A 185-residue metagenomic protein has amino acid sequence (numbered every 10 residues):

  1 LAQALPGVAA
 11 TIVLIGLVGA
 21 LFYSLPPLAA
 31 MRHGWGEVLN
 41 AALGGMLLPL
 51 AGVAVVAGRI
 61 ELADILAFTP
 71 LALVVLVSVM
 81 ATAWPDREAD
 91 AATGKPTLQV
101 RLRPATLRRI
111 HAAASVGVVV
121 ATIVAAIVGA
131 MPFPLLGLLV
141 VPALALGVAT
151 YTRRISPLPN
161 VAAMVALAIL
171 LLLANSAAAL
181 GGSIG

Functional and structural regions predicted by a protein language model:
L1, A72-V119: Solvent-exposed interhelical
L1-R59: Intramembrane alpha-helical segments
L1-T11, L48-T69, V120-F133, N175-G185: Helix-coil boundary and interhelical linker segments in multi-pass alpha-helical membrane proteins
A9-V18, L66-L73, F133-L144: Hydrophobic core segments of alpha-helical transmembrane domains in multi-pass membrane proteins
V18-G34, V79, A83, R87 (+1 more regions): C-terminal ends of transmembrane helices
V38-V53, V100-P104, A162-A178: Small-residue-rich segments of transmembrane alpha-helices in multi-pass membrane proteins, especially helix faces
L39-R87: Functional transmembrane core segments of multi-pass inner-membrane proteins
I127-G185: Extended hydrophobic alpha-helices typical of membrane-associated regions
